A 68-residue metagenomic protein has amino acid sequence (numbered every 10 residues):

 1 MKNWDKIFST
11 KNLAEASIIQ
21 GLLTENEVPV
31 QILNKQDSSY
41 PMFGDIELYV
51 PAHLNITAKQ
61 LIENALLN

Functional and structural regions predicted by a protein language model:
M1-N68: Acidic/polar low-complexity segments and flexible, solvent-exposed patches
